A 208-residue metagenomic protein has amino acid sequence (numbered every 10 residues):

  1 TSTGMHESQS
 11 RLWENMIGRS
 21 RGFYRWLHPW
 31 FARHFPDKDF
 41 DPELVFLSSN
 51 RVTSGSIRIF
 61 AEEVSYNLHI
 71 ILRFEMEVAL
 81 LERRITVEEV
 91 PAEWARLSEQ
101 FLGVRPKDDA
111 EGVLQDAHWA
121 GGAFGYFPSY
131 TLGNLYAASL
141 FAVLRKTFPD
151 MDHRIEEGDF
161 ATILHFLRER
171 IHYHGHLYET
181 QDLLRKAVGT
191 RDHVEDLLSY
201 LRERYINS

Functional and structural regions predicted by a protein language model:
T1-S208: Cation-handling catalytic/transport regions enriched in His/Asp/Glu
